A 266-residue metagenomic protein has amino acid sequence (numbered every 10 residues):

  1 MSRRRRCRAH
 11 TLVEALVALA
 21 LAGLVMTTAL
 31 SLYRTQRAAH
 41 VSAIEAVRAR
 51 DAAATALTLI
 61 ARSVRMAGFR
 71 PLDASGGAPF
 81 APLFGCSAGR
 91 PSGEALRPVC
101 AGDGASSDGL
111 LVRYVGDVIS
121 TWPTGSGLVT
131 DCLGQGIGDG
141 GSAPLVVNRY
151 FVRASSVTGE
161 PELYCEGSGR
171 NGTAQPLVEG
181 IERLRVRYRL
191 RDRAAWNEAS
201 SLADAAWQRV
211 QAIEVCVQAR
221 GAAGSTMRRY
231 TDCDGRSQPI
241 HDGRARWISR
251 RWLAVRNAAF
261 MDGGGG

Functional and structural regions predicted by a protein language model:
M1-H10: N-terminal leader/signal peptides at the extreme start of proteins
H10-A67: Aliphatic-rich helix starts adjacent to a transmembrane/signal segment
H10-V13, D108-L110, N148-Y150, P161 (+2 more regions): Residue-level detector of short, conserved catalytic/binding motifs and their immediate flanks
I44, R48, T55, R65-A67 (+7 more regions): Short linear sequence signals and composition-biased patches located at protein termini or domain-edge surfaces
A78-V157, Y164-E166: C-terminal globular interaction/adhesion domains in large, modular proteins
V152, G159-E162, Q175-G180: Catalytic core of tubulin tyrosine ligase-like
T158-G159, G235: Intrinsic-disorder/low-complexity loop/linker signature
